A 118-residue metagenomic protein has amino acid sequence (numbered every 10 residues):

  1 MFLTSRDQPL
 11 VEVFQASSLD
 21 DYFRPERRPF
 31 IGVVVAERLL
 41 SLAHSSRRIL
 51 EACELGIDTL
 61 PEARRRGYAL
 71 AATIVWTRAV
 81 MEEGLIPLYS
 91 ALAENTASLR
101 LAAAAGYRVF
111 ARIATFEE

Functional and structural regions predicted by a protein language model:
M1-R24: Short amphipathic alpha-helix that is part of the acyltransferase structural core
Y22-A52, I57-L60: A conserved beta-strand-loop-helix scaffold within acyl/acetyltransferase catalytic domains
S41, A111-A114: A structural microfeature
E51, V80-L92: Conserved GNAT acetyl-CoA-binding A-motif
A52, I57-A71, A93-T96: Conserved glycine-rich acetyl-CoA-binding loop
R65-M81, R100-A104: Conserved acetyl-CoA-binding loop-helix of GNAT-fold acetyltransferases
L88-R100, R108, F116-E117: Conserved beta-strand-loop-alpha-helix junction that forms the acyl-donor binding cleft
